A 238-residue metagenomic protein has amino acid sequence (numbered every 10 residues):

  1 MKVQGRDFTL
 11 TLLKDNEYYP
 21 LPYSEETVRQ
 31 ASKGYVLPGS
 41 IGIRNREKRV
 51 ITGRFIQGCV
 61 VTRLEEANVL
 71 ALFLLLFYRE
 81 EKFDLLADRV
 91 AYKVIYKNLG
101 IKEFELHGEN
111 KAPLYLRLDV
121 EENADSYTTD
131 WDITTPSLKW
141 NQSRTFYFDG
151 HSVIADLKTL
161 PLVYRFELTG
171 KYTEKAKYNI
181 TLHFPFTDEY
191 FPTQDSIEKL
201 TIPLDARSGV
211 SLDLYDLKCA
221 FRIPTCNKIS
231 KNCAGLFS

Functional and structural regions predicted by a protein language model:
M1-S238: Signature of extracytoplasmic/envelope-associated structural regions
